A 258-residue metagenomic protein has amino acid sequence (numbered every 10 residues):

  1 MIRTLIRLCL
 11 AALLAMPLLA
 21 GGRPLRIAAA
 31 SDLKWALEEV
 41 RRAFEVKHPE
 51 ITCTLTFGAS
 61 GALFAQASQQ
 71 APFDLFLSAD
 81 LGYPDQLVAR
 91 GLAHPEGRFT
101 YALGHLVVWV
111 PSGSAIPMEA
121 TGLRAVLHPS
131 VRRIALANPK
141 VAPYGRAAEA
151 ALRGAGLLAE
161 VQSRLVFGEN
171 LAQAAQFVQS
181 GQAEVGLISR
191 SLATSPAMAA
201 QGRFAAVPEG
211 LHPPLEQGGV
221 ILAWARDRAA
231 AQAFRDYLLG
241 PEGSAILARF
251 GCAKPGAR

Functional and structural regions predicted by a protein language model:
M1-R7: Positively charged n-region of N-terminal signal peptides that target proteins for export
I2, L18-G21: Coiled-coil-like amphipathic alpha-helices with heptad-repeat character
R7-P17: Bacterial N-terminal signal peptides
G21-H48, T52-G61, A65-Q69, S78-L81 (+3 more regions): Exported/periplasmic ABC-transporter solute-binding proteins
